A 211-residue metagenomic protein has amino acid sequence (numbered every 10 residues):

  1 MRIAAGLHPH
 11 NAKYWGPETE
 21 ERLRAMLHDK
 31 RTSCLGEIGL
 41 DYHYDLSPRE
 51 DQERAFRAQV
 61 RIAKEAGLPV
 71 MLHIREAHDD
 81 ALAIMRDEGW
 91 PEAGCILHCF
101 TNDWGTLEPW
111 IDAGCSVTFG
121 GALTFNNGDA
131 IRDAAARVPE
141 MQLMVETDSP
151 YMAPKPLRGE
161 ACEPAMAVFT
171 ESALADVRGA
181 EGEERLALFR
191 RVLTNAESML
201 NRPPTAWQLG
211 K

Functional and structural regions predicted by a protein language model:
M1-P69, A113-S116, G121-N126: Active-site gating/metal-coordination segments in enzymes
I3, E37, A63, H98 (+4 more regions): Conserved, mostly hydrophobic/aromatic
H10-A12, D41-H43, R75-L82, T101-E108 (+2 more regions): Active-site environment of divalent metal-dependent phosphoester hydrolases
G16, L23-R24, I74-G89, I96-L97 (+2 more regions): Distinct, well-ordered alpha-helical segments
R31, E65, D87-A93, A113 (+2 more regions): Short helix-capping segments at alpha-helix termini
C34, V70, C95, L143-V145: Residue-level marker for buried hydrophobic side chains located in beta-strands that build the well-ordered beta-sheet
I62, A167-K211: Mid-to-C-terminal alpha-helical segments outside catalytic/metal-binding sites
M141-E163: Short acidic/histidine-rich active-site segments
